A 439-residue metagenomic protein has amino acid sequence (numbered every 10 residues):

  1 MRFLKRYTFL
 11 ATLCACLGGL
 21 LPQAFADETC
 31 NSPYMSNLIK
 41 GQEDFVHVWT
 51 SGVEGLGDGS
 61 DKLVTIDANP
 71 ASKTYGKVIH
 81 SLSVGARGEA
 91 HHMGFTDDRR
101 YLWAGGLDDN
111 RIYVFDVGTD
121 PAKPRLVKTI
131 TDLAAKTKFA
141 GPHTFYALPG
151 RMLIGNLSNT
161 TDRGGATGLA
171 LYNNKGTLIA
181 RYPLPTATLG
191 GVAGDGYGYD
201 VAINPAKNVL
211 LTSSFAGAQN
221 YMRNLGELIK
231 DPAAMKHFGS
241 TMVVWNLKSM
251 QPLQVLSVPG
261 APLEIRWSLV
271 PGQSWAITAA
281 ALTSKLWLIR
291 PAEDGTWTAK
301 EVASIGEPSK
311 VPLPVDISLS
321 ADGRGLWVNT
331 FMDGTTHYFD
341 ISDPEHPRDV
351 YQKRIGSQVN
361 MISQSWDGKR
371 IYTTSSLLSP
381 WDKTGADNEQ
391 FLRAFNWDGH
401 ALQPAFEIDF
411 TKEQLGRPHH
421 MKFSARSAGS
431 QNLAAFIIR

Functional and structural regions predicted by a protein language model:
T29-N37, D58, G85-D97, A135-G150 (+5 more regions): Beta-rich, blade/repeat-based domains predominating in secreted/periplasmic proteins but also intracellular
G41-D58, G155-A166, S213-H237, T374-L392: Short, conserved, GDST-rich strand-edge loop motifs in beta-rich repeat architectures
I66-T74, V114-P124, L171-T177, L247-M250 (+3 more regions): Short loop/turn segments immediately following beta-strands, especially the blade-tip and inter-blade linker loops
Y75-A147: Blade-loop segments of beta-propeller domains
V78-V84, R125-A135, L178-G191, Q251-L256 (+3 more regions): A short beta-strand motif characteristic of beta-propeller blades
T96, G191-F339: Beta-propeller domains
V117-P205: Asp-box/WD-like beta-propeller blade repeats and closely related beta-sheet repeat scaffolds
P308-A394: Loop/turn-rich, solvent-exposed surfaces of beta-rich toroidal or solenoidal domains
